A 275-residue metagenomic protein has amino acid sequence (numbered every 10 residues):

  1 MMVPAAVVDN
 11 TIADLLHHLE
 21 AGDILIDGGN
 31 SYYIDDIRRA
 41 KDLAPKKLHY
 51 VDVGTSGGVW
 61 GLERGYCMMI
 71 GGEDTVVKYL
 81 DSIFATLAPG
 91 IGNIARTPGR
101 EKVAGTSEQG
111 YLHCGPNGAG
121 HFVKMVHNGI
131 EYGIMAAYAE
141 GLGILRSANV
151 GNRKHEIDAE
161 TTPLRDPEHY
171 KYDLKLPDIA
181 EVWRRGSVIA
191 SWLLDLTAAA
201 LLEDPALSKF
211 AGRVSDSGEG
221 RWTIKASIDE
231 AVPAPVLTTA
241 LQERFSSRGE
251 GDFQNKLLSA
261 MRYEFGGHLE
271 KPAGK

Functional and structural regions predicted by a protein language model:
M1-R38, D42-L48, G61-D74: Rossmann-like NAD(P)-binding element
I24-G29, M125-V126, K209: Short glycine-rich or small-residue beta-strand-to-loop segments that form or flank ligand, phosphate, metal/Fe-S
K47-S56, D81: Short, acidic/small-residue loops that bind anionic groups at enzyme active sites
E63-A88, K124-Y132: Short beta-strand and adjoining strand-loop segment in the mid-core of the Rossmann-like NAD(P)-dependent dehydrogenase
K78, A85, G92-M125, M135-K275: NAD(P)-dependent Rossmann-like dehydrogenase/reductase catalytic/cofactor-binding core
